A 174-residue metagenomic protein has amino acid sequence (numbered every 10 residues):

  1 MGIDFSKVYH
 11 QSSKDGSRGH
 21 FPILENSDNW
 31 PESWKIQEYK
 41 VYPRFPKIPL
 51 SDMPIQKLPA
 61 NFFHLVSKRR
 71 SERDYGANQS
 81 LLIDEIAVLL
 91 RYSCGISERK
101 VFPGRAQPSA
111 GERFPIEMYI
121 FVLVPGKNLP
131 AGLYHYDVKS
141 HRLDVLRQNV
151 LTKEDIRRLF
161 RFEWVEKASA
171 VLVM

Functional and structural regions predicted by a protein language model:
M1-M174: N-terminal accessory segments that position/regulate proteins before the catalytic core
